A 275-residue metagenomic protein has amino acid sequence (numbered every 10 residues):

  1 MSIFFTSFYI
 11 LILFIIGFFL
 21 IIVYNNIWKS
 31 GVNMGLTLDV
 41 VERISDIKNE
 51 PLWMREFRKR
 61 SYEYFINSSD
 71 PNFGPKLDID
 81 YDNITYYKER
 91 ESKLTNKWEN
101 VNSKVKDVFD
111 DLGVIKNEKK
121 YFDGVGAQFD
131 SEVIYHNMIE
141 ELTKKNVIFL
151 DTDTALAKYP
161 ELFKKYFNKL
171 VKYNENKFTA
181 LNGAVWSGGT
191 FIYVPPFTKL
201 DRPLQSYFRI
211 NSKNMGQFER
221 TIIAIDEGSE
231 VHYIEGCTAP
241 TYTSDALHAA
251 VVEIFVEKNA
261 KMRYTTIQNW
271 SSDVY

Functional and structural regions predicted by a protein language model:
M1-I3, F65: Charge-dense, intrinsically disordered terminal/linker segments
I3, Y9-I10, F18-N26: Short, positively charged and aromatic/hydrophobic N-terminal segments
T6-S7, Y159: Polar helix-capping/helix-linker motif
I22-Y275: Glycine-rich and polybasic anion-binding loops at the starts of cofactor/ligand-binding domains
